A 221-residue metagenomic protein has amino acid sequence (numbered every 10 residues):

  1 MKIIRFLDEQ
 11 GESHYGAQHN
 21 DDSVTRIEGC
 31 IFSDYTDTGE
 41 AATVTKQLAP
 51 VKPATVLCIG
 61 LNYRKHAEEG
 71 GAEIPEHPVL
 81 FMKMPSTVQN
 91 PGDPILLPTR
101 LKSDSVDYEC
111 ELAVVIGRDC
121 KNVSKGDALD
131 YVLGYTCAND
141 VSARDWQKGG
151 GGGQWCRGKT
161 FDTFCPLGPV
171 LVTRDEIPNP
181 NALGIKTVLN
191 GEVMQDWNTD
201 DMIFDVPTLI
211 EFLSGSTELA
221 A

Functional and structural regions predicted by a protein language model:
M1-V79, K186: N-terminal non-catalytic cap/leader segment that marks the start of a structured domain
L7, C58-N62, M82-K83, D107-G117 (+1 more regions): Short beta-strand segments
D37, T43-T45, A49, H66 (+2 more regions): Catalytic-pocket segment enriched in acidic/His residues
I74-P91, V106-Y108: Structural signature of FAD isoalloxazine-binding scaffolds in flavoprotein oxidoreductases
M82-P98, K121, T163-V170: Short catalytic-site patches enriched in acidic/histidine residues that coordinate or position cofactors/metals
P91-A113: A structural-propensity feature for long, helix-poor, extended segments
K121-Y135: N-terminal accessory regions of nucleic-acid-interacting proteins
